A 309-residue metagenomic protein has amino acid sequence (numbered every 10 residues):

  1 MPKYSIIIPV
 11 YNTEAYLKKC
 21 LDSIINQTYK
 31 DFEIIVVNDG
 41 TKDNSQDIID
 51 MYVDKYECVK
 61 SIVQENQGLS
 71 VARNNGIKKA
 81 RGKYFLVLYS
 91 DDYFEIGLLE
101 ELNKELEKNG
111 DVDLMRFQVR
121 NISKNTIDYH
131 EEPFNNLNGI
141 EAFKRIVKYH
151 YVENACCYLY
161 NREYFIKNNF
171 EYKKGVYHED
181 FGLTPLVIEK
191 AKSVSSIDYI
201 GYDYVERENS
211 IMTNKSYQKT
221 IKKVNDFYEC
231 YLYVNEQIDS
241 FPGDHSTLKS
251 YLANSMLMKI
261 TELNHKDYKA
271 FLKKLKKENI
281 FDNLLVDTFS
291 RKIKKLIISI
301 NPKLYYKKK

Functional and structural regions predicted by a protein language model:
P2-S5, S23, E33, G182: Cell-envelope/extracellular polymer assembly enzymes that use nucleotide-activated donors
N12-N26: Short, well-formed alpha-helical segments that are part of the catalytic scaffolds of diverse glycosyltransferases
S23, N38-I48, Y89: A conserved acidic beta->alpha catalytic loop
D31-G40, K60-E65, Y89-S90: Short beta-strand/loop segment that forms part of the nucleotide-sugar
Q64-A80: Glycine-rich, basic loop-to-helix element that forms the pyrophosphate-binding segment of sugar-nucleotide handling
L69, S90-S195, V205-I221, T288-R291: Donor-binding/catalytic cores of nucleotide-activated saccharide and glycerol-phosphate transferases/polymerases
F85: Short aromatic/hydrophobic "clamp" motif used to bind/position activated sugar donors
L263-K309: Membrane-interface aromatic/basic loop that binds lipid-linked glycans or pyrophosphate carriers, typified by
